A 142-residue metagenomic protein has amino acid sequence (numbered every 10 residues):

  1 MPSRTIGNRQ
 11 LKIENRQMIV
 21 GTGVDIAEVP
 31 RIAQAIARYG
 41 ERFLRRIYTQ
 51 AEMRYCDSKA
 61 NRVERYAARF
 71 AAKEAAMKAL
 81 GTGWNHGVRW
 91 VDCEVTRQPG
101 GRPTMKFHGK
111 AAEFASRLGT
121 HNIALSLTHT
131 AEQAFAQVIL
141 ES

Functional and structural regions predicted by a protein language model:
M1, I6-Q17: Short, basic, low-complexity termini and linkers enriched in Ser/Thr/Gly/Pro that act as targeting/leader peptides
Q17-S142: Core catalytic alpha/beta fold that binds nucleotide/phospho-ligands
